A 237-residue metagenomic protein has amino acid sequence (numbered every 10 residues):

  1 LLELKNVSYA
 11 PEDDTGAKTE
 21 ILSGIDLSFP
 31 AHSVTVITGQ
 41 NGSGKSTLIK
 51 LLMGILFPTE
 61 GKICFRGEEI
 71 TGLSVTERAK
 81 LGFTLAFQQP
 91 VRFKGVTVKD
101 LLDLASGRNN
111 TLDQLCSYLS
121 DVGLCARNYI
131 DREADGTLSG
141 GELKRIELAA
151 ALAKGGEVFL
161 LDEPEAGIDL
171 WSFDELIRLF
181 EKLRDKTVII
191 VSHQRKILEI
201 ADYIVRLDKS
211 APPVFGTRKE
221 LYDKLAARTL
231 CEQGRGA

Functional and structural regions predicted by a protein language model:
L2, E20-G24: Conserved structural motif at the start of ABC-family nucleotide-binding domains
T38-Q40: The feature captures the beta-strand-to-loop junction immediately N-terminal to the Walker
M53: Helix-to-loop junction immediately C-terminal to a conserved catalytic motif
K62-R78, D135: ABC ATPase NBD Q-loop/coupling interface
Q89, G95-T111: Q-loop/switch helix immediately C-terminal to the Walker
E163-P164: Walker B catalytic motif
I200-G216: H-loop (His-switch) and adjacent beta-strand-loop-beta switch element of ABC-type ATPase nucleotide-binding domains
A211-A237: Conserved beta-strand-loop-alpha-helix hinge in the C-terminal portion of ABC ATPase nucleotide-binding domains
